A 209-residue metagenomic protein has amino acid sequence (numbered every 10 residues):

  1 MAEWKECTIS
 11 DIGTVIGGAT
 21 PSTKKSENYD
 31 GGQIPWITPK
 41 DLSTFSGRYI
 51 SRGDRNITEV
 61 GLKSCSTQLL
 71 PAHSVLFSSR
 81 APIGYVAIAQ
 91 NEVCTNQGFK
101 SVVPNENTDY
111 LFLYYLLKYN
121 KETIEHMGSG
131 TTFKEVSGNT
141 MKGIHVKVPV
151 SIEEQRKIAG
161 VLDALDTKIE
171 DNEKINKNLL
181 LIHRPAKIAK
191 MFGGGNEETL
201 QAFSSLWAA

Functional and structural regions predicted by a protein language model:
M1-T20, G143, K147-R156, D163-A209: Non-catalytic DNA-recognition/assembly elements of restriction-modification systems
K5-V146, E198-A209: DNA target-recognition domains and sequence-specific DNA-contacting regions of bacterial/archaeal
